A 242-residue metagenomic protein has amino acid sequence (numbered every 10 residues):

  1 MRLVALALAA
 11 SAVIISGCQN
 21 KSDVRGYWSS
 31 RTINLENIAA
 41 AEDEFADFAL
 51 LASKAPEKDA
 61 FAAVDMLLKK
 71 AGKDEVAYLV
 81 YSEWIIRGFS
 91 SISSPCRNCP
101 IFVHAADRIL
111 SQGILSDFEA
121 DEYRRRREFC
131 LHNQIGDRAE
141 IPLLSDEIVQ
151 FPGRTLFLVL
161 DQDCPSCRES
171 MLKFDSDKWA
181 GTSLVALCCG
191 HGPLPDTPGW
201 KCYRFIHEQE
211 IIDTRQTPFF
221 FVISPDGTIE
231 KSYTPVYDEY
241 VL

Functional and structural regions predicted by a protein language model:
A5-V13: Bacterial N-terminal signal peptides
C18-D146: Oxidative protein folding and maturation machinery
F89-S90, D163-S166, H191-G192, Y237: Short acidic, S/G/P-rich loop/turn micro-motifs used as interaction or catalytic elements
D146-S176, V185-L187: Short active-site neighborhood of thiol/selenol oxidoreductases, capturing the structured segment around
W179-H207: Conserved segment of the thioredoxin-like fold in thiol-based oxidoreductases
D196-D226: Short, internal strand/loop/helix patches that form the active-site neighborhood or redox-interaction surface
T217-L242: Non-catalytic, surface beta->alpha helical segment in thiol-disulfide oxidoreductase systems
